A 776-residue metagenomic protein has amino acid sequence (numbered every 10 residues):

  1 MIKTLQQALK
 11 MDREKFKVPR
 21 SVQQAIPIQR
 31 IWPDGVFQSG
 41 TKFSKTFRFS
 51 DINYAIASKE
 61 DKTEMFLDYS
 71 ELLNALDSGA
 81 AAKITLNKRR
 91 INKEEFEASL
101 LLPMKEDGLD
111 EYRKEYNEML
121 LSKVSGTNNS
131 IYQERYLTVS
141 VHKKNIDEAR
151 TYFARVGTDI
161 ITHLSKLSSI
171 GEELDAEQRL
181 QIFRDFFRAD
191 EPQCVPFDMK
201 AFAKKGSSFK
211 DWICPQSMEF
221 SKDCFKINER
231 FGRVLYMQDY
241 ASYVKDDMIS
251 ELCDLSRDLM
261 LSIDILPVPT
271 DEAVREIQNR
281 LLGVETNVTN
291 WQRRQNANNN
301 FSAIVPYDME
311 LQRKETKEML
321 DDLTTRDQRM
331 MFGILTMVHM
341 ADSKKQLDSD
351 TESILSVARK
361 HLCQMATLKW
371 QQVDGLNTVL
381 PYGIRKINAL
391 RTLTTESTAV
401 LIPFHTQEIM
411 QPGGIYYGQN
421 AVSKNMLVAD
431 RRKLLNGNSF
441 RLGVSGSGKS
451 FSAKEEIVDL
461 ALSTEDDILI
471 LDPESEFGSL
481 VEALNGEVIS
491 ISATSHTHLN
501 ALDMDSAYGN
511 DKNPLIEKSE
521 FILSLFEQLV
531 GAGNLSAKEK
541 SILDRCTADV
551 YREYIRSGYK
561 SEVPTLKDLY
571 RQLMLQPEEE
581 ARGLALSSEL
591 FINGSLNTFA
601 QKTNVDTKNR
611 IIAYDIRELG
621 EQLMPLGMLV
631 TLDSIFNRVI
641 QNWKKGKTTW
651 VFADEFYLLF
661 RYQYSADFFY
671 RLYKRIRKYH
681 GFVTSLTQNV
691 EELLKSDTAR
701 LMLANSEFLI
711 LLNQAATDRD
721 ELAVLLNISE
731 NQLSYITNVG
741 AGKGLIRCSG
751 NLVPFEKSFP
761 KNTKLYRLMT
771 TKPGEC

Functional and structural regions predicted by a protein language model:
M1-F404: Extended, folded cores of ATP/NTP-driven motor/assembly subunits in large transport and secretion machines
I52, K59-S78, R89, C253 (+10 more regions): P-loop NTPase motor domains
R441: Hydrophobic anchor at the beta1->P-loop junction of P-loop NTPases
K449: Conserved lysine of the Walker
S452: Hydrophobic positions on the alpha1 helix immediately C-terminal to the Walker A/P-loop
D459-L469: Post-Walker A helix-loop "phosphate-sensing" segment adjacent to the P-loop in P-loop NTPases
N485-I489, T698-L711: A short helix-turn-beta junction within AAA+ P-loop NTPase domains corresponding to the substrate/partner-engaging
L726-C776: Conserved P-loop NTPase
